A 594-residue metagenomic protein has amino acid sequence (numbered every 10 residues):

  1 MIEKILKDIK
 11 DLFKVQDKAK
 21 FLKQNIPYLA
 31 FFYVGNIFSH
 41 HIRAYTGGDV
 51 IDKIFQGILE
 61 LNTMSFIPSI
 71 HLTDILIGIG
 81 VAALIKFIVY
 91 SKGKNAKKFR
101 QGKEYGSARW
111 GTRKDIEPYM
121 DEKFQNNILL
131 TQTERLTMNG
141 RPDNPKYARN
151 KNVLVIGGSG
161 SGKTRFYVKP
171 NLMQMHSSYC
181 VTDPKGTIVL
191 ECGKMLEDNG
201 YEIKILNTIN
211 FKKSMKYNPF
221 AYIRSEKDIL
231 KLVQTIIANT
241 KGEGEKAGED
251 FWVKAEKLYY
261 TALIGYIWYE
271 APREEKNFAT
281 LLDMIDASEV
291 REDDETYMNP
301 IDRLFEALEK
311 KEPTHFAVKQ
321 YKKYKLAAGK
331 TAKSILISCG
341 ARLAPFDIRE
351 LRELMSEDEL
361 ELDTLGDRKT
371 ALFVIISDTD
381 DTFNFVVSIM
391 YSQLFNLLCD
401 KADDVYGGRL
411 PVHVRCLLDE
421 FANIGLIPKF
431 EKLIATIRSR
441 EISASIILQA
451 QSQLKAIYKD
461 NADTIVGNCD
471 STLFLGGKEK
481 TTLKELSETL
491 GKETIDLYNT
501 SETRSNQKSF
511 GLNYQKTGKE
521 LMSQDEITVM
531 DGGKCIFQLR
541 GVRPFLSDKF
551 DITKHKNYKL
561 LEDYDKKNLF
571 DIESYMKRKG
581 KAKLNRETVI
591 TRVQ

Functional and structural regions predicted by a protein language model:
M1-S161, R165-V168, R592-Q594: Basic- and hydrophobic-enriched, low-structure N-terminal and domain-boundary segments that flank ATP-binding catalytic
I2-K4, K18-F21, N25, L29 (+7 more regions): P-loop NTPase motor domains
L59-S65, T73-I128, E226-I236, M284-A287 (+4 more regions): Short alpha-helical interface patches
A108-W110, R135, K151-N152, K319 (+5 more regions): General secondary-structure edge motif
K123-L130, F385-Q393, L486: Conserved long hydrophobic alpha-helices within structured protein cores
L136-P142, K241-F251, R273, D496-K516: Low-complexity, polar-biased intrinsically disordered regions enriched in Pro/Ser/Thr/Gly
I434-I536: Conserved ATP-driven motor cores of ASCE-family P-loop NTPases powering translocation/secretion/packaging/pilus
